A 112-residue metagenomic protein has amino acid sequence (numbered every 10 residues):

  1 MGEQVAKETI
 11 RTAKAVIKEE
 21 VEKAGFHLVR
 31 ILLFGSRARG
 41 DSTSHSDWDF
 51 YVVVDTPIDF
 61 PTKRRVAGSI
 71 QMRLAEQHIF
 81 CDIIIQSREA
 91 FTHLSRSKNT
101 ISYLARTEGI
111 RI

Functional and structural regions predicted by a protein language model:
M1-L32, R39-S44, V54-I112: Catalytic core of pol beta-like nucleotidyltransferases
D49-V53: Short beta-strand->loop micro-motif that forms the acidic, two-metal-ion catalytic signature in nucleotide-processing
